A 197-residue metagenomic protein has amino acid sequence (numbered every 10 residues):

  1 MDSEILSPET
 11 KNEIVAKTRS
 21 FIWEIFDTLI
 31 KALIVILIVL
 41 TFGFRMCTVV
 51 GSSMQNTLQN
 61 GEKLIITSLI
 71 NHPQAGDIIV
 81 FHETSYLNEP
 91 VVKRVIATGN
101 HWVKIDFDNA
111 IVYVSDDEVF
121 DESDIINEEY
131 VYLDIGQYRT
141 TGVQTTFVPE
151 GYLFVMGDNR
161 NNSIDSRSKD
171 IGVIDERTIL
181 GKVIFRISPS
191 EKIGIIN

Functional and structural regions predicted by a protein language model:
D2-W23, N60-N197: Soluble "head" domains of membrane/secretory-pathway proteins
V15-A16, L29, L33, V50 (+1 more regions): Generic hydrophobic alpha-helical membrane-segment signal
T18-R19, L29, T41, N56 (+1 more regions): General secondary-structure edge motif
F26-D27, I36, V50-G51, V114-D116: Secondary-structure boundary/capping motif
D27-G43: Hydrophobic membrane-insertion alpha-helices, especially the h-region of bacterial N-terminal signal peptides
L33-I36, G51-S53, I66, D170-G172: Intrinsically disordered, low-complexity boundary segments flanking structured domains
F42-V50, D124-I125: Membrane-interfacial segments
M46-K63: Alpha-helical transmembrane signal-anchor/signal-peptide segments
